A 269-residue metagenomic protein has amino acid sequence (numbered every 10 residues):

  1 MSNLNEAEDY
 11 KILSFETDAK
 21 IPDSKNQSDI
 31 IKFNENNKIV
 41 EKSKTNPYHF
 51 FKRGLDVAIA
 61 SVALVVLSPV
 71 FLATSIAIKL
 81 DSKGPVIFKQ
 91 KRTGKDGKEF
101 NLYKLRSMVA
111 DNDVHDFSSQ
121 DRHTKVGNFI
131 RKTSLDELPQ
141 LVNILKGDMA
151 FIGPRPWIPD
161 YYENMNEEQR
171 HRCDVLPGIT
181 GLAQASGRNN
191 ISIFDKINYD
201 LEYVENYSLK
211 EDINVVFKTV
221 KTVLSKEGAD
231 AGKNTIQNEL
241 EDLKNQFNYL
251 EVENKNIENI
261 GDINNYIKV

Functional and structural regions predicted by a protein language model:
S2-S24, K42, L176-V269: C-terminal terminal-structure detector
D23-K38: Short, disordered/basic amphipathic segments at the extreme N-terminus that act as membrane-targeting/anchoring regions
Q27, I87-K125, T180-N198: Short, glycine-rich, amphipathic interfacial segments at transmembrane boundaries or analogous
E35-F50, S118-R122, W157: Juxtamembrane loop-helix boundary motifs flanking transmembrane segments in multi-pass membrane proteins
I39-A110, V215-V269: A hydrophobic, helix-centered structural microdomain
A60, S75, F88, T124-N128 (+2 more regions): Positions in alpha-helical segments
A110, P154, N206: Short, conserved catalytic or interaction motifs in soluble domains
F117-L176, V216-T219: A short, structured surface patch at a secondary-structure boundary
